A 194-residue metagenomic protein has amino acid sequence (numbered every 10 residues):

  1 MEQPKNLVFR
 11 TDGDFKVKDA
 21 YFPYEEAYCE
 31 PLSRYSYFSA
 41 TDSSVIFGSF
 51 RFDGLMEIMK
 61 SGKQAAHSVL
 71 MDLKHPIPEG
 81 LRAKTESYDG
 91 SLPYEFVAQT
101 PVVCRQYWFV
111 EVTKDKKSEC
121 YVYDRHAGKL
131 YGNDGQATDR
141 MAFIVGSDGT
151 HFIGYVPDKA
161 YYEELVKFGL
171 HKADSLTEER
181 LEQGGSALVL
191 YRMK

Functional and structural regions predicted by a protein language model:
M1-K5, F47-R51, V110-D115, Y155-A160: Beta-strand C-termini and the immediately following turn/loop, strongest in propeller blades
E2-M59: Loop-centered beta-sheet repeat module
Q3-K16, D53-M56, E119-G128, R180-M193: Beta-propeller blade signature
A27, A65-Y94, E119-H151, Y155-P157 (+1 more regions): Conserved blade-ending motifs and adjacent loop-strand segments that build the rim/top face of beta-propeller domains
P31-S49, D89-R105, F143-D148, M193: Structural signature of eukaryotic scaffold interfaces centered on beta-propeller domains
F50-G54, Y94-A98, V102-G128, H151: Exposed, low-structure sequence patches enriched in small/polar residues
S61-H67, K194: Short amphipathic alpha-helical segments with coiled-coil-like heptad repeat character
D148-K194: Blade-level signature of beta-propeller repeat domains, shared across WD40, Kelch, NHL, RCC1 and BNR/Asp-box propellers
